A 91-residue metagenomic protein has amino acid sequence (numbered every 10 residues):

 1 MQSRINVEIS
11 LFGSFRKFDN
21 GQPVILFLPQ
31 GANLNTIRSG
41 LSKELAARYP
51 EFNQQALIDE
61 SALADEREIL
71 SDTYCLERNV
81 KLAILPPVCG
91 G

Functional and structural regions predicted by a protein language model:
M1-G90: Ubiquitin-like/PB1-type beta-grasp interaction modules and other compact soluble beta-rich domains
